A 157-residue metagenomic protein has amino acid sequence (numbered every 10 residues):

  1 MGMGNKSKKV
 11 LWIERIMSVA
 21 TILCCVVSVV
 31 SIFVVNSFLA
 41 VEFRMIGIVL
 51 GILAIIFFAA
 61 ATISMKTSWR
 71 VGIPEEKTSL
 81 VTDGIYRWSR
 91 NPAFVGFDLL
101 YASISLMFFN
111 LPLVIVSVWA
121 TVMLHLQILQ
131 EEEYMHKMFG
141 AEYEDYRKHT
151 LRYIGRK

Functional and structural regions predicted by a protein language model:
M1-T82, L100-K157: Membrane-anchoring alpha-helices and their flanking helix-loop junctions
V81-S89: A short amphipathic helical element positioned immediately N-terminal to and/or at the very start of a transmembrane
S89-R90, A141: Residue-level signal for the nucleotide or nucleotide-sugar donor/cofactor binding architecture
N91-P92, N110: Short loop-to-helix capping motifs
